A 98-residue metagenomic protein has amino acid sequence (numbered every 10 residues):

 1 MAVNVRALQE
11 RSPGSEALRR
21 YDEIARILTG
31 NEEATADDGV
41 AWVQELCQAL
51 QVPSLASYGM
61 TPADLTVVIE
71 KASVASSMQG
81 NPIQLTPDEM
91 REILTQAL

Functional and structural regions predicted by a protein language model:
M1-T61: Gly/Pro-rich interdomain helix-loop hinge
T61-L98: Short, amphipathic C-terminal "tail helix"
